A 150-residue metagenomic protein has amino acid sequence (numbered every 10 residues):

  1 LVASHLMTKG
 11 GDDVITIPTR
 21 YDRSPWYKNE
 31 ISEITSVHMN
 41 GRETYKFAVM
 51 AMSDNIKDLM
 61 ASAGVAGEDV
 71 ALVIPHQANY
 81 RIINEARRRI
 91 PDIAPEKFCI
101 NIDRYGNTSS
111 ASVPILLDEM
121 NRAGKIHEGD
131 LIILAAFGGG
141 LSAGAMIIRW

Functional and structural regions predicted by a protein language model:
L1-K46, M50, D54, F137 (+1 more regions): Condensing-enzyme catalytic core mediating Claisen C-C bond formation in acyl metabolism
P25-E30, A63, F98-I100, A123-K125: Glycine-rich loops and low-complexity Gly/Arg-rich segments that provide flexible linkers or classic glycine-based
K28-T35, L59-S62, I90-P95: Short amphipathic alpha-helical segments, especially helix-boundary/capping motifs
M39-E43, V70, D103: A ubiquitous short alpha-helical element
V49, S53, A71-W150: Claisen-condensing/thiolase-fold acyl-transfer catalytic domains that form or cleave C-C bonds in fatty acid
N55-A63, L116: Stable alpha-helical structural segments in soluble proteins, enriched in small hydrophobic residues
G64-D69: Short, surface-exposed connector motifs at secondary-structure boundaries
